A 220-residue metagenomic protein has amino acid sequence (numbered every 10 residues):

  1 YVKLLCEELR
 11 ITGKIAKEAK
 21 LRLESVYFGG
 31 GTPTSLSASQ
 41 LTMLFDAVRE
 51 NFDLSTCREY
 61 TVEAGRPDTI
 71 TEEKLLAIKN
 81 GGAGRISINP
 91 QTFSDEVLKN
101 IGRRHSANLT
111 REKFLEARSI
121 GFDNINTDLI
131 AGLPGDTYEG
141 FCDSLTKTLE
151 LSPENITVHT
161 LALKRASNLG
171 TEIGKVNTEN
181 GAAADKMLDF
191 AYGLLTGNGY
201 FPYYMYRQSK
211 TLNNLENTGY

Functional and structural regions predicted by a protein language model:
Y1-A191: Conserved non-cysteine loop/helix-boundary elements of the Radical SAM core domain that shape
A182-N213: C-terminal accessory region of radical SAM enzymes
N213-Y220: Histidine/acidic-rich helix-loop-helix segments that form or flank divalent-metal centers in metalloenzyme catalytic
